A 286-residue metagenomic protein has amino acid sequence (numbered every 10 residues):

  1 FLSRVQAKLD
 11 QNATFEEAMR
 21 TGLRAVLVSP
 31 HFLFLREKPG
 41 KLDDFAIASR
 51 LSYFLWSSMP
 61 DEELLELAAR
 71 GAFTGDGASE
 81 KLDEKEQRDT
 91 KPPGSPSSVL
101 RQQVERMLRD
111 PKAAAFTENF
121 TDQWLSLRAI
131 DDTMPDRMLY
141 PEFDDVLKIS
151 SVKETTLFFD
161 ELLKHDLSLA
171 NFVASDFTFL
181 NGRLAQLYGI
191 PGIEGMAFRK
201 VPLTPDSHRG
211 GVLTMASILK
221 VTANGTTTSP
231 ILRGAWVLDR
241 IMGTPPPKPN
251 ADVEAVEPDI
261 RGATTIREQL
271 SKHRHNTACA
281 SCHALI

Functional and structural regions predicted by a protein language model:
F1-G22: A conserved hydrophobic secondary-structure block that centers on an alpha-helix together with its immediately flanking
F1-V5, V28-P30, R36-K38: Short, conserved phosphate-binding/catalytic loop or strand-edge motifs used in phosphoryl-/nucleotidyl-transfer
K8, A185, K200-I286: Sequence context surrounding c-type heme c attachment/ligation sites in exported
T21-L33, N119-I130: Core structural elements
L33-S49, L100-P111, T156-F179, G225 (+2 more regions): Extended, non-catalytic structural segments that build the interaction scaffolds of large macromolecular assemblies
L35, K41-A48, Y53-G75, S97-N119 (+1 more regions): Extended, well-ordered alpha-helical scaffold/bundle regions in very large, multi-domain proteins
T74-S98: Intrinsic disorder/low-complexity segments
R109, A113, N119-F159: Aromatic-anchored, charged helix-turn/loop surface patch used as a conserved interaction hotspot
